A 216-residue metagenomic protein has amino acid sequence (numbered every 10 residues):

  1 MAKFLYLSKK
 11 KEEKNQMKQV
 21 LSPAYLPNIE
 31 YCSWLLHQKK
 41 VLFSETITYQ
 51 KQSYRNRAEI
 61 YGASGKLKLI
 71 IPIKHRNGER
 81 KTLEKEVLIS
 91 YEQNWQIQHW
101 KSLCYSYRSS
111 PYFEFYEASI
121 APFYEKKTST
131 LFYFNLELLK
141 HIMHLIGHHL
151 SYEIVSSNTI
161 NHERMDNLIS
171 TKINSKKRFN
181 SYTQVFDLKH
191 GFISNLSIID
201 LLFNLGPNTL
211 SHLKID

Functional and structural regions predicted by a protein language model:
A2-D216: Residues lining hydrophobic/aromatic ligand-binding pockets adjacent to catalytic sites
